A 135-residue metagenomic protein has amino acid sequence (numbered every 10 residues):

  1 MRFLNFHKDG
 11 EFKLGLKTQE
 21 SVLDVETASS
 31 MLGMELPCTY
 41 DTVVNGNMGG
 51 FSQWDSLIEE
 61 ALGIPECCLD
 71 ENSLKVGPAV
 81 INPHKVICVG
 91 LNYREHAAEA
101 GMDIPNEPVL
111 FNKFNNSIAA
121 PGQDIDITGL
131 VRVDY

Functional and structural regions predicted by a protein language model:
M1-P108: N-terminal non-catalytic cap/leader segment that marks the start of a structured domain
F12, S21-V22, N115-S117, D124: Structural motif
D24, D134-Y135: Acidic side chains
S30, F111-N112, D126: Residue-level detector of alpha-helical recognition elements and their boundaries
I104-P121, Y135: Structural signature of FAD isoalloxazine-binding scaffolds in flavoprotein oxidoreductases
Q123-L130: Glycine-rich, charged/polar anion/phosphate-binding loops that engage phosphate groups from diverse ligands
